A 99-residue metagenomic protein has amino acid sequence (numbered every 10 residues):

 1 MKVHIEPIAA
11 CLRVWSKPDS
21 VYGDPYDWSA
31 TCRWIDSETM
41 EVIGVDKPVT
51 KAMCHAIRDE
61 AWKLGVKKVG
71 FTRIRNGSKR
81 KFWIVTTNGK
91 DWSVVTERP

Functional and structural regions predicted by a protein language model:
M1-H55, D59-P99: Non-catalytic substrate-recognition and accessory regions of acyl/acetyltransferase enzymes
